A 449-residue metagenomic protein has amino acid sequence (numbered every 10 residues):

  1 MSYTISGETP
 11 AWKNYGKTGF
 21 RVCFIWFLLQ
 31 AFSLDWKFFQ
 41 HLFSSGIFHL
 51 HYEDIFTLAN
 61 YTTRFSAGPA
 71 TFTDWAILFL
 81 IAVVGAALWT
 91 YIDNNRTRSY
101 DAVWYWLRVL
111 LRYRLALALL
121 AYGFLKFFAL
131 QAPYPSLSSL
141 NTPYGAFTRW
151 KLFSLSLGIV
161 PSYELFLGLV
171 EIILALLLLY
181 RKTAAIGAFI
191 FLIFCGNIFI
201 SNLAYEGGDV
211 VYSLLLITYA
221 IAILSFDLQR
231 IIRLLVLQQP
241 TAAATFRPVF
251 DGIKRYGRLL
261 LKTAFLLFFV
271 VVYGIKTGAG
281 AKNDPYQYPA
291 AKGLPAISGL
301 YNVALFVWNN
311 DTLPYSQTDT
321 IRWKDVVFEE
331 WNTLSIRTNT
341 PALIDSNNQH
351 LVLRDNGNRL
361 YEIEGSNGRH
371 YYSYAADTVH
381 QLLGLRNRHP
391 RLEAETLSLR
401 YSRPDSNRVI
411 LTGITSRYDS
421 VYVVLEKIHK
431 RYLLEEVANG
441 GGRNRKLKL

Functional and structural regions predicted by a protein language model:
F27-F43: Alpha-helical transmembrane segments of multi-pass membrane proteins
Y91-I92, R96-T97, S225-F265: Cytosolic-side transmembrane helix boundary signature
T97-Y122: Interfacial segments of alpha-helical transmembrane regions
Y113, L117, V249-N283: Internal/C-terminal transmembrane anchor helices
A116-N141: Transmembrane alpha-helix/helix-exit interface in multi-pass inner-membrane proteins
L125-F128, V270-S298: Hydrophobic alpha-helical transmembrane segments in integral membrane proteins
Y134-L237: Hydrophobic alpha-helical segments
L294-L449: Extracytosolic and intramembrane catalytic regions of membrane-associated proteins in envelope/secretory systems
